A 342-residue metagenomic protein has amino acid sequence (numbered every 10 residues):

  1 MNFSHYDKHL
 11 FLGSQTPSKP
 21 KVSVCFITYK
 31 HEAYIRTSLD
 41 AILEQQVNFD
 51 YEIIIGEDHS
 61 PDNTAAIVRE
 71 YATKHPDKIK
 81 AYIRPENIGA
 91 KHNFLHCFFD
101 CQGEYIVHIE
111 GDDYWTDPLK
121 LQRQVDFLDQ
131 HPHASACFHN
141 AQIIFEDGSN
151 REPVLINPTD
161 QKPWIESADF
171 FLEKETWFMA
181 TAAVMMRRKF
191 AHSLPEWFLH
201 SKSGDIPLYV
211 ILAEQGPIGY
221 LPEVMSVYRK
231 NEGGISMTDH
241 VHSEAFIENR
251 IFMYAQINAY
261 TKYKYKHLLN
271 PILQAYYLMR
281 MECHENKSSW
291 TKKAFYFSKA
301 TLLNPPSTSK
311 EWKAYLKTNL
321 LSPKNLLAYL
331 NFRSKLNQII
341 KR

Functional and structural regions predicted by a protein language model:
M1-A41: N-proximal low-complexity "stem/linker" segments adjacent to membrane-targeting elements
N2, W164, Y228-E232, M237-Y265 (+1 more regions): Catalytic core of nucleotide-sugar-dependent glycosyltransferases
D40-D50: Short, acidic, metal-binding catalytic loop of nucleotide-sugar glycosyltransferases
E57-A66, E86, E110: A conserved acidic beta->alpha catalytic loop
R84-C101, R123: Glycine-rich, basic loop-to-helix element that forms the pyrophosphate-binding segment of sugar-nucleotide handling
F99, H139, P158-A245: Conserved nucleotide-sugar donor-binding catalytic segment
I106: Short aromatic/hydrophobic "clamp" motif used to bind/position activated sugar donors
L119-E152: Conserved donor NDP-sugar-binding/catalytic core segment of glycosyltransferases
